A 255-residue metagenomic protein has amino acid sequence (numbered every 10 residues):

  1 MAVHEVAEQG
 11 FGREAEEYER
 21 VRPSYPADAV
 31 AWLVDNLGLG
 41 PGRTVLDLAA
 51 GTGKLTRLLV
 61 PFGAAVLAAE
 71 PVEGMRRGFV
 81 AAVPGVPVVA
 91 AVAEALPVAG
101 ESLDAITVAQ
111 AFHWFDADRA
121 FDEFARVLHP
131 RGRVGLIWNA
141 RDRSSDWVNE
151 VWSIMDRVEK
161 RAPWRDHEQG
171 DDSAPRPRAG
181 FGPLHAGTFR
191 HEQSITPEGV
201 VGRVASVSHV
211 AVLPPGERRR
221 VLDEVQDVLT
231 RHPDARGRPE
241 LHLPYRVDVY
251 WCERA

Functional and structural regions predicted by a protein language model:
M1-G40, K54, M75: Conserved class I S-adenosyl-L-methionine
G38-T44, A99: Short helix-loop-beta connector
T44-L48, T52-A95: Class I SAM-dependent methyltransferase SAM/SAH-binding core
E94-A105: A short acidic, Gly/Pro-enriched loop at the edge of an enzyme's catalytic core that lines a small-molecule cofactor
V108-A109, A117: A short beta-strand submotif of the Rossmann-like class I SAM-dependent methyltransferase core that lines
F115-F124: A short, conserved alpha-helix within the catalytic core of class I
A125-I195: Conserved catalytic/acceptor-binding region of the Class I
D172-A255: Conserved Class I S-adenosyl-L-methionine
